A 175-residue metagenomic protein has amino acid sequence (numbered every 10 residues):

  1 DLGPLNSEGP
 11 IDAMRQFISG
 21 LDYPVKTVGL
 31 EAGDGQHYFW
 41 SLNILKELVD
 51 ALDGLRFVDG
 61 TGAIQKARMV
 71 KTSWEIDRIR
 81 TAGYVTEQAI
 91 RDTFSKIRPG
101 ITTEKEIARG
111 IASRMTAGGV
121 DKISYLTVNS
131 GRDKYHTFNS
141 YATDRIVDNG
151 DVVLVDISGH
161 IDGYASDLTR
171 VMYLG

Functional and structural regions predicted by a protein language model:
D1-Q88: A composition/biophysics-driven feature that prefers long, compositionally simple stretches
R15, K46-V49, R91, A108-A112 (+1 more regions): Predominant activation on well-ordered alpha-helical scaffold segments within soluble catalytic domains
G60-K66, V70, I101-G175: Short catalytic-site patches enriched in acidic/histidine residues that coordinate or position cofactors/metals
G83-F94, E104, A108-A112: Active-site pocket-lining segments that scaffold enzyme catalytic pockets across diverse folds
